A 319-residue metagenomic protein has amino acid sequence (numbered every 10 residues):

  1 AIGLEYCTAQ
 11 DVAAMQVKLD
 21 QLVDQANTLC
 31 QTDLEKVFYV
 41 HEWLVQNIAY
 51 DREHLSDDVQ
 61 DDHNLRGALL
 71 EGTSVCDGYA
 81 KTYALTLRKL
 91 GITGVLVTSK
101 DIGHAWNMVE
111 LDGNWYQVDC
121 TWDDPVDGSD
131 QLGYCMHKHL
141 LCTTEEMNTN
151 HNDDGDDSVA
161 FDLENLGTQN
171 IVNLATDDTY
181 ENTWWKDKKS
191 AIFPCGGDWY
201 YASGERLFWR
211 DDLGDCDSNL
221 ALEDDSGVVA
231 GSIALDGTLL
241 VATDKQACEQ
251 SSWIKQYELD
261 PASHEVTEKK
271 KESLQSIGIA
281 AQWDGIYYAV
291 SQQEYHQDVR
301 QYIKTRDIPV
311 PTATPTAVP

Functional and structural regions predicted by a protein language model:
T8-A68: Secondary-structure boundary elements
G78-E145: Hydrophobic/aromatic-rich core segments of domains that either
T179-N182, D217-L222, V266-E272: A short beta-strand motif characteristic of beta-propeller blades
N182-C195, D224-D236, S273-I286: Repeated scaffold domains used in trafficking and secretory/extracellular systems, primarily beta-propellers
Y201-A202, L240-T243, Y288-Q292: Residue position within the beta-strands of beta-propeller blades
S203-D211, Q246-D260, E294-I308: Structural motif
S276-P311: Blade-level signature of beta-propeller repeat domains, shared across WD40, Kelch, NHL, RCC1 and BNR/Asp-box propellers
T312-V318: Ser/Thr-rich, Proline-interspersed low-complexity disordered segments
